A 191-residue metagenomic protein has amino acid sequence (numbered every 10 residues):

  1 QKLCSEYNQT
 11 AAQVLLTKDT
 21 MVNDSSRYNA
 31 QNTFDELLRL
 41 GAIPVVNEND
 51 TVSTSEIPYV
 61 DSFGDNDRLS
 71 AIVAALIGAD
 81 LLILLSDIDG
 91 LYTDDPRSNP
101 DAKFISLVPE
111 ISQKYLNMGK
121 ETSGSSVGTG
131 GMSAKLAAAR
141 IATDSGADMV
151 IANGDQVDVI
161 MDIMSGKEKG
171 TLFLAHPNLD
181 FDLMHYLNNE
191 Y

Functional and structural regions predicted by a protein language model:
Q1-Y191: C-terminal catalytic "cap/lid" subdomain
